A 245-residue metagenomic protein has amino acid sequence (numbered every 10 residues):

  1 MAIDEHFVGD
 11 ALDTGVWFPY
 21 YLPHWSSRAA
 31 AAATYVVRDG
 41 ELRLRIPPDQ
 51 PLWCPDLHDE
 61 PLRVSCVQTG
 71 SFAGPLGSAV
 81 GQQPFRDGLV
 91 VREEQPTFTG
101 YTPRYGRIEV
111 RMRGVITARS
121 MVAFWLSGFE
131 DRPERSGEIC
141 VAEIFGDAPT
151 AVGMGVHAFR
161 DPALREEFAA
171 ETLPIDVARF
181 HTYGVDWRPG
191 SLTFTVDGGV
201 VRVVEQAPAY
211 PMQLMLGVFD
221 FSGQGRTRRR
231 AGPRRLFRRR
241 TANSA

Functional and structural regions predicted by a protein language model:
M1-A245: GH16 jelly-roll
